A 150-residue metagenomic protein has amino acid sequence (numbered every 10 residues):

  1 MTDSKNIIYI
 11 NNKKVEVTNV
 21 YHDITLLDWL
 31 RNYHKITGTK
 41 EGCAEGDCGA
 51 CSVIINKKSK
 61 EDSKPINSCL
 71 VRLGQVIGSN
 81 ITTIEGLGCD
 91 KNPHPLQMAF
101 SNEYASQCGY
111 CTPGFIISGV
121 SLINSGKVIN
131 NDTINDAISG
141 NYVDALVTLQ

Functional and structural regions predicted by a protein language model:
M1-Q150: Signature of N-terminal electron-transfer/Fe-S-associated modules in redox systems
